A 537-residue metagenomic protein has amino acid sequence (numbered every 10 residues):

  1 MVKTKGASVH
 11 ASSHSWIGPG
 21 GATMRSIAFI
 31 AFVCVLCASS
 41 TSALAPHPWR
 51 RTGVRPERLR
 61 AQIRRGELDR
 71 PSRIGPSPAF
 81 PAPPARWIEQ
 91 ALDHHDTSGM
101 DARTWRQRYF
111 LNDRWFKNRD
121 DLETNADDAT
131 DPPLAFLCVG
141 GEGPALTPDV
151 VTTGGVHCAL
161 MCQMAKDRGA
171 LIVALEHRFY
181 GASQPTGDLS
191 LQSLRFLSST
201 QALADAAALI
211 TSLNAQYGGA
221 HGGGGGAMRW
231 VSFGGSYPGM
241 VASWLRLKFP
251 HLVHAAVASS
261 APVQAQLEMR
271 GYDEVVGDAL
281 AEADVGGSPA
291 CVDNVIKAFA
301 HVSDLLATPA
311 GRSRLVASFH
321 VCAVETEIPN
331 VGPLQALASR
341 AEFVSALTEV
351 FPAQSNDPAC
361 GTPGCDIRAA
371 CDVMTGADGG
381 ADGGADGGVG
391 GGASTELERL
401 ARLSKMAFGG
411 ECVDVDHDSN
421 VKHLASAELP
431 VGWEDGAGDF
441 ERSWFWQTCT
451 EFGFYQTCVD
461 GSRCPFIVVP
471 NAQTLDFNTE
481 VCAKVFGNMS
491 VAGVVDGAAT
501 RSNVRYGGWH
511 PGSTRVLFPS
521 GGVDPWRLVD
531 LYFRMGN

Functional and structural regions predicted by a protein language model:
R25-A43: Cleavable N-terminal signal peptides of Sec/SRP-targeted secreted and luminal proteins
S40-L171: Catalytic-loop region of hydrolases
R168-A182: Conserved alpha/beta-hydrolase
L194-Q216: Alpha/beta-hydrolase active-site loop
H221-G235: Alpha/beta-hydrolase fold nucleophile elbow
G234-W244: Glycine-rich nucleophile elbow surrounding the catalytic serine of serine-hydrolase chemistry
H251-M374: A catalytic-pocket lid/entrance helix-loop region that shapes and gates access to the active site across common
S339-N537: C-terminal subdomain of alpha/beta-hydrolase-fold enzymes, centered on the catalytic histidine and its supporting
